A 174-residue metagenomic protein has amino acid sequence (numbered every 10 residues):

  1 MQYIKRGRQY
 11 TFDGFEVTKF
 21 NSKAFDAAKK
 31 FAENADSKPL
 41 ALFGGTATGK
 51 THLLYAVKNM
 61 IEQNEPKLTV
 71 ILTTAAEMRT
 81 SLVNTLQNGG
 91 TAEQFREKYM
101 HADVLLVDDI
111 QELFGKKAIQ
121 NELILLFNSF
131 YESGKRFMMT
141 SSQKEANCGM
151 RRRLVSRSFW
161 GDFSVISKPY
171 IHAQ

Functional and structural regions predicted by a protein language model:
Q2-A24: Dynamic helix-loop-helix/coil hinge segments at AAA+ ATPase domain boundaries and subdomain interfaces
D36-Y55: Walker A/P-loop nucleotide-binding motif
E62, K67-A102, K116-K117: Short glycine-rich substrate-engagement loop in P-loop NTPases that contacts/grips substrate
L72-T73, L106-D108, R136-S142: Structural recognition of the conserved hydrophobic beta-strand(s) that form the central parallel beta-sheet of P-loop
L86-Q87, E145-W160: Short regulatory helix/loop adjacent to the ATP-binding pocket of P-loop NTPases
Q111-I124, C148-R151: Conserved ATPase-coupling elements of RecA-like P-loop NTPase cores
Q120-M139, R153-R157: Conserved catalytic/switch belt of AAA+ P-loop NTPases
D162-Q174: Conserved AAA+ ATPase "SRH/arginine-finger" region at the nucleotide-binding site
